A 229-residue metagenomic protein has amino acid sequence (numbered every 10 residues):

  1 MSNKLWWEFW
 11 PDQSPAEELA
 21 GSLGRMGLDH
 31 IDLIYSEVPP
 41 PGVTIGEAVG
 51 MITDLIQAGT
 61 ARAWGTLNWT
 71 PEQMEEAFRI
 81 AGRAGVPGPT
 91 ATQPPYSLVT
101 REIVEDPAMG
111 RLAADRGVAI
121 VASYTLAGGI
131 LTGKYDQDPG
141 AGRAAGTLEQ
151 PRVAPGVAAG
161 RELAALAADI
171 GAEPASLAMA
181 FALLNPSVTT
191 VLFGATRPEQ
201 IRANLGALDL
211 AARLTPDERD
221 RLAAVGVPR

Functional and structural regions predicted by a protein language model:
M1, I31-I34, W64, T92: Buried hydrophobic side chains on well-structured beta-strands
M1-N3, A122: Hydrophobic residues in well-ordered beta-strands that form the structural core
N3-Q13, E37-G42: Active-site mouth loops of central-metabolism enzymes
P11-M26, M74-R79: Short, acidic/polar
G21, R25, H30, M51-A58: Structural preference for long, well-ordered alpha-helical segments within the folded cores of structured domains
G24-T44: Active-site groove signature of glycoside hydrolases
P39-R229: Beta/alpha (TIM)-barrel catalytic core signal, keyed to glycine-rich beta->alpha loops juxtaposed to Asp/Glu that bind
